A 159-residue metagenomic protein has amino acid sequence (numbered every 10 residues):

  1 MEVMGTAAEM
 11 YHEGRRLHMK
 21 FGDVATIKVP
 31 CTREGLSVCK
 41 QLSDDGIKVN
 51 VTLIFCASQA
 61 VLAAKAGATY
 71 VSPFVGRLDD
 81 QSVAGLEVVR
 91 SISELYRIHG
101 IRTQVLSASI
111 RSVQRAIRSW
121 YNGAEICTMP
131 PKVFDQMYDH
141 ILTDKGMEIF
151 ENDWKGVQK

Functional and structural regions predicted by a protein language model:
M1-D45, V75: Active-site beta->alpha loop and helix N-cap motifs at the rims of alpha/beta catalytic domains
M1-V3, A25-V29, I47-T52, V71-P73 (+2 more regions): Hydrophobic faces of well-ordered beta-strands that scaffold small-molecule active sites in alpha/beta enzyme cores
E2-T6, P30-E34, I54-C56, G76 (+2 more regions): Active-site beta-loop-alpha junctions enriched in small/polar residues
E9, E13-G14, V38, C56-A66 (+1 more regions): Catalytic cores of alpha/beta
M19-F21, L36-V49, A84-V105, M147-K159: Alpha-helix-loop-beta-strand connector modules within alpha/beta enzyme cores
T52-L106: A contiguous pocket-lining binding segment that forms or flanks enzyme active sites
L53, G67-Q81, N122-T143: Glycine-rich phosphate-binding active-site loops on the catalytic face of alpha/beta enzymes
